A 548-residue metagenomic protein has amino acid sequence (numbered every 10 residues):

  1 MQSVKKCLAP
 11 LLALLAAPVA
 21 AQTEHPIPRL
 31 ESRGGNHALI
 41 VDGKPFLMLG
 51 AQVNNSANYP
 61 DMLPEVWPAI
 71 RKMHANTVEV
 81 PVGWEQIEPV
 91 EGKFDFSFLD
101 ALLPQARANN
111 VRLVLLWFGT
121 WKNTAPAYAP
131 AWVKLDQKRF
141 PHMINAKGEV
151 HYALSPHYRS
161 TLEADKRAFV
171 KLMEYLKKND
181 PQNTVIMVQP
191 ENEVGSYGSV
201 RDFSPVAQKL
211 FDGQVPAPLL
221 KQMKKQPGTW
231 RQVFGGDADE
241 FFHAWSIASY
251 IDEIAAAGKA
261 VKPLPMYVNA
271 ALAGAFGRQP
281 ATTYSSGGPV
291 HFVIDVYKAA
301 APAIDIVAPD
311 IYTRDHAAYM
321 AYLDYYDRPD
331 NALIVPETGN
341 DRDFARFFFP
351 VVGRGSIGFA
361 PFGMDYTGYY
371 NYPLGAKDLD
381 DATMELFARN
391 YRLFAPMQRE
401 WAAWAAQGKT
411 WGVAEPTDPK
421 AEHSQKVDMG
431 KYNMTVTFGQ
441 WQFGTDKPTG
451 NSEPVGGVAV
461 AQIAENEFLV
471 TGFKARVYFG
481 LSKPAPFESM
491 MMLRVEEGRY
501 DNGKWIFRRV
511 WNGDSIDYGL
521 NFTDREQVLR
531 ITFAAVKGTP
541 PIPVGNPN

Functional and structural regions predicted by a protein language model:
Q22-N76: N-terminal carbohydrate-binding accessory modules
G43, V78, A106, L172 (+3 more regions): Conserved, mostly hydrophobic/aromatic
S56-K72, T282-A300, A318-Y319, A345-F348: Short, acidic/polar
M62-R139, I247-P263: Aromatic-lined substrate-binding rim segments of carbohydrate-active enzymes
V111, E253-L264, F292-E400: Catalytic-core region of carbohydrate-active enzymes that cleave or remodel glycosidic bonds
K138-I294: Polysaccharide-binding and catalytic clefts of secreted carbohydrate-active enzymes
F349-P484: Aromatic- and carboxylate-lined catalytic core of secreted/periplasmic carbohydrate-active enzymes
M434, F438-V460, N466-N548: C-terminal beta-sandwich/jelly-roll accessory domains of carbohydrate-active enzymes
